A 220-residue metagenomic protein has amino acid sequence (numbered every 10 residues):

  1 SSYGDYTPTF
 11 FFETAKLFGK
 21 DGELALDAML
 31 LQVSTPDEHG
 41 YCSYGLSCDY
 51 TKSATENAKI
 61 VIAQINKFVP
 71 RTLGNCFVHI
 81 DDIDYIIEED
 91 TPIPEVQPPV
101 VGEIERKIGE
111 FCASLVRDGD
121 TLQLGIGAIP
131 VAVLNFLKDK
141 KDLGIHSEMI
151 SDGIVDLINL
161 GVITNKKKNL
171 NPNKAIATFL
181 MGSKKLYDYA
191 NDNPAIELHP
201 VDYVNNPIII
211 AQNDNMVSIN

Functional and structural regions predicted by a protein language model:
S1-N220: Conserved alpha/beta enzyme-core scaffold
